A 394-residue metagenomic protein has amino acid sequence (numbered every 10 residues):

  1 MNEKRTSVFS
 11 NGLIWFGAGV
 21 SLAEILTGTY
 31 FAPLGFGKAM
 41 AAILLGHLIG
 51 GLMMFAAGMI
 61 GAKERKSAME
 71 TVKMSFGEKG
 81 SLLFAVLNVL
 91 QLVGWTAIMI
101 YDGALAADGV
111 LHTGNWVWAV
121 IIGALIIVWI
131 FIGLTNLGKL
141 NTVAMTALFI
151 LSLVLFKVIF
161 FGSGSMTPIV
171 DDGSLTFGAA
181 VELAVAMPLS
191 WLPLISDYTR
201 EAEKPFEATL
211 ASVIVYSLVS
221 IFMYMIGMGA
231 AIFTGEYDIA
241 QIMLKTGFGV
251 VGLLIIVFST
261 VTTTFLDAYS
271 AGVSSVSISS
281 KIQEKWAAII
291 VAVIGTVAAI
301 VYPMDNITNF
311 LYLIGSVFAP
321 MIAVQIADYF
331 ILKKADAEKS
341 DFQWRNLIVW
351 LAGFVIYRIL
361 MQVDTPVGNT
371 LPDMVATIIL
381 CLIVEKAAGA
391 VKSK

Functional and structural regions predicted by a protein language model:
M1-K38, N136, T176-V181, R200-L210 (+1 more regions): Membrane-interface "cap" regions at the ends of multi-pass membrane proteins
R5, D172, A323-K394: C-terminal membrane-solvent junction of multi-pass transporters and transport-like membrane proteins
I14-A18, F84-V89, V110-I132, T146-F156 (+3 more regions): Transmembrane alpha-helical segments of multi-pass small-molecule transport proteins
T29-M59, G80-L82, P372, A376: Extracellular loop-to-transmembrane helix junctions
T29-P33, M59, D102-V110, G123-A144 (+2 more regions): Membrane-water interface regions at transmembrane-helix termini and the short interhelical loops of multi-pass membrane
L44-F76, L83-V89, E385-S393: Juxtamembrane transmembrane-helix boundary signature
G80-T113, V261-S277: Hydrophobic transmembrane alpha-helices that form the core helical bundles of multi-pass secondary transporters
V117-I122, I126-I159, D171-D172, T209-Y216 (+2 more regions): Membrane-interface loop-to-helix entry segments
